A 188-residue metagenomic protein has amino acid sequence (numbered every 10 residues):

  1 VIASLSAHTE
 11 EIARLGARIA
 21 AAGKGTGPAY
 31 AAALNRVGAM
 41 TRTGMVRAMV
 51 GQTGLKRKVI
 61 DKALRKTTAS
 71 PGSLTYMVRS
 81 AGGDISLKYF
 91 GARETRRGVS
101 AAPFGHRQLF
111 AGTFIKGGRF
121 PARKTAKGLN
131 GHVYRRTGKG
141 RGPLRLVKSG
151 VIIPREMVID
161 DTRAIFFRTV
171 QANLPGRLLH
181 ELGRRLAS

Functional and structural regions predicted by a protein language model:
V1-S188: Short, Lys/Arg-rich flexible segments
